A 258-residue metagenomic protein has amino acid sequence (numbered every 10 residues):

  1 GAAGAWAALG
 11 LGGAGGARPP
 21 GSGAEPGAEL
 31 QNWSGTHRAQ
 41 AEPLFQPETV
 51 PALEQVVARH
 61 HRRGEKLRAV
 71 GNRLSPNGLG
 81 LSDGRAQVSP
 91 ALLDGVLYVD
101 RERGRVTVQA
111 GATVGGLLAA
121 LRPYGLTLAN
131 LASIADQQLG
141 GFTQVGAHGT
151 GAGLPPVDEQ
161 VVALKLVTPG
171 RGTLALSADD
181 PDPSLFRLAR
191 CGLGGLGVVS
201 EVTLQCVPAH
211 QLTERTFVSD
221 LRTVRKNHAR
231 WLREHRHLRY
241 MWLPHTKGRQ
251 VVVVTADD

Functional and structural regions predicted by a protein language model:
G1-G15: N-terminal export signals
G10, R18-R38, N77-R85, H148 (+1 more regions): Cofactor-binding catalytic cores of oxidoreductases
P20-Q46, R105-T107, L154-K165: Active-site-proximal helix-loop elements at catalytic-domain edges
E29-H37, L93-V99, V202-P208: Short, flexible, solvent-exposed loop/turn segments with mixed acidic/basic and small polar residues
T36-S133, F142-G151, Y240: Glycine-rich N-terminal segment of FAD-binding domains in flavoprotein oxidoreductases, spanning the beta-loop-helix
R101, Q138, T168-P169: Short, acidic, Ser/Thr-enriched surface-loop or helix-capping motifs
G149-L154, L185-L188: Catalytic micro-motifs at enzyme active sites that drive phosphoryl/nucleotidyl and oxygen chemistry
V162-D258: C-terminal substrate-binding/cap subdomain adjacent to the FAD-binding core in PCMH-type and related FAD-linked
